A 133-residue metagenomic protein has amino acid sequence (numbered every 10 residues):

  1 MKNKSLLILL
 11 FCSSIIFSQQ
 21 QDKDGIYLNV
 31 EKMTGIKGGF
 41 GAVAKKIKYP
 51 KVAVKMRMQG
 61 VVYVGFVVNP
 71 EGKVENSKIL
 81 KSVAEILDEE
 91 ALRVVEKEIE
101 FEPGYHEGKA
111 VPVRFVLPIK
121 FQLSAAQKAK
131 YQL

Functional and structural regions predicted by a protein language model:
K4-S14: Sec-dependent N-terminal signal peptides
S5-L6, S18-L133: Charge-biased low-complexity segments
